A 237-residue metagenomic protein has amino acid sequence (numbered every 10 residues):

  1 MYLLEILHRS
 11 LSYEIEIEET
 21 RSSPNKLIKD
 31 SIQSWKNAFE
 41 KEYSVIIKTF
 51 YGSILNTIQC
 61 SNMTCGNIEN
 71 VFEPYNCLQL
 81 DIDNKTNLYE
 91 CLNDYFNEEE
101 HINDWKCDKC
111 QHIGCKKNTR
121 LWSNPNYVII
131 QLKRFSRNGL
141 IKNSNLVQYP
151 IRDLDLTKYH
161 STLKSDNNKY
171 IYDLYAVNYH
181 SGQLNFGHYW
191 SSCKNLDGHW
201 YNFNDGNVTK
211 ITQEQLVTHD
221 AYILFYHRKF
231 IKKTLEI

Functional and structural regions predicted by a protein language model:
M1-P74, Q111: Papain-like cysteine protease catalytic cores
I32, K36-K41, V45, M63-I237: Exposed substrate/partner-binding surface patches
